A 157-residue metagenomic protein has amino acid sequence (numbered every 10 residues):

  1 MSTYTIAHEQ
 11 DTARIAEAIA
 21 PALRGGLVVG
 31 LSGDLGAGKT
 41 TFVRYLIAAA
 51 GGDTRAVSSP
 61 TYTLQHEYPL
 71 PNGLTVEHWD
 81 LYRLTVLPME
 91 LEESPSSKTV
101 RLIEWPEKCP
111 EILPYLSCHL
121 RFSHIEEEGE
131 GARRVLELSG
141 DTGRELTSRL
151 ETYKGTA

Functional and structural regions predicted by a protein language model:
M1-A18: N-terminal pre-Walker A segment at the start of P-loop NTPase domains
S2, L87, E93-A157: Short phosphate-coordinating micro-motif centered on Lys-Gly-acidic
I19-G26: Phosphate-binding P-loop
V29-L31: Hydrophobic anchor at the beta1->P-loop junction of P-loop NTPases
L35: The conserved Walker
K39: Conserved lysine of the Walker
V57, T61, Q65-E107, E111: Conserved nucleotide-sensing/catalytic segment adjacent to the nucleotide-binding pocket in NTP-handling enzymes
